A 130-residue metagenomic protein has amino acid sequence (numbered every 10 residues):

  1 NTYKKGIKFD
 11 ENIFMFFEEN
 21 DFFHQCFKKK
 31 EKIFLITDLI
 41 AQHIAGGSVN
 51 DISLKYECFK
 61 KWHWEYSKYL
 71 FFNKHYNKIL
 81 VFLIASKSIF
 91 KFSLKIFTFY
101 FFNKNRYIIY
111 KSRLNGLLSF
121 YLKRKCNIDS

Functional and structural regions predicted by a protein language model:
N1-I40: A short, conserved alpha-helix in the catalytic core of glycosyltransferases
T2, K8, F22, H75 (+3 more regions): Intrinsically disordered, low-complexity N-terminal regions enriched in serine/proline/glycine with scattered basic
K5, Q25, L70, K74 (+1 more regions): Residue-level signal for well-ordered alpha-helical scaffold segments within enzymatic catalytic domains
I7, E31, K104-N105, K125: Residue-level recognition of short, well-ordered coil/turn positions that link secondary-structure elements
I7-K8, G46, G116: Glycine-centered flexibility sites
F14-F17, W64, K91, I109: Residue-level recognition of hydrophobic positions within alpha-helical transmembrane segments
F23-H24, K32-N105: Active-site-adjacent helix/loop segment of glycosyltransferases that harbors family-specific signature motifs
R106-S130: Membrane-interface aromatic/basic loop that binds lipid-linked glycans or pyrophosphate carriers, typified by
